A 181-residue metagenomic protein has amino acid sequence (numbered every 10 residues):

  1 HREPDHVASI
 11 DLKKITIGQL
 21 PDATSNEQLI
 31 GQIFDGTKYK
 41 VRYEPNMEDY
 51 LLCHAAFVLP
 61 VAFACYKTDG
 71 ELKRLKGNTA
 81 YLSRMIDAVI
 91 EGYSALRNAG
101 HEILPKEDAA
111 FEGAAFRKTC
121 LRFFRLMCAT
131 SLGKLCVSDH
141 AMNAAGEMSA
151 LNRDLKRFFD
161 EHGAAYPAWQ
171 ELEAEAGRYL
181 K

Functional and structural regions predicted by a protein language model:
H1-H54, P60: Rossmann-fold dinucleotide-binding core
R2-E3, V61-Y66, F123-A129: Short hydrophobic/aromatic-rich motifs at helix boundaries and adjacent loops
D5-G18, Y66-K76, L132-M142: Helix-loop-beta segment of a Rossmann-like dinucleotide-binding subdomain
T24, L82-S83, A145: Short-chain dehydrogenase/reductase
L29, I33, H54, A62 (+2 more regions): Alpha-helical scaffold segments in soluble metabolic enzymes
K38, R42, L72-T79, F158-Y166: Inter-helical turn/loop segments and adjacent helix faces that build the functional surface of alpha-helical bundle
E48-K76, A80-Y93: Active-site-proximal catalytic alpha-helix in oxidoreductases
I86, I90-Y93, R97-K181: NAD(P)-dependent Rossmann-like dehydrogenase/reductase catalytic/cofactor-binding core
